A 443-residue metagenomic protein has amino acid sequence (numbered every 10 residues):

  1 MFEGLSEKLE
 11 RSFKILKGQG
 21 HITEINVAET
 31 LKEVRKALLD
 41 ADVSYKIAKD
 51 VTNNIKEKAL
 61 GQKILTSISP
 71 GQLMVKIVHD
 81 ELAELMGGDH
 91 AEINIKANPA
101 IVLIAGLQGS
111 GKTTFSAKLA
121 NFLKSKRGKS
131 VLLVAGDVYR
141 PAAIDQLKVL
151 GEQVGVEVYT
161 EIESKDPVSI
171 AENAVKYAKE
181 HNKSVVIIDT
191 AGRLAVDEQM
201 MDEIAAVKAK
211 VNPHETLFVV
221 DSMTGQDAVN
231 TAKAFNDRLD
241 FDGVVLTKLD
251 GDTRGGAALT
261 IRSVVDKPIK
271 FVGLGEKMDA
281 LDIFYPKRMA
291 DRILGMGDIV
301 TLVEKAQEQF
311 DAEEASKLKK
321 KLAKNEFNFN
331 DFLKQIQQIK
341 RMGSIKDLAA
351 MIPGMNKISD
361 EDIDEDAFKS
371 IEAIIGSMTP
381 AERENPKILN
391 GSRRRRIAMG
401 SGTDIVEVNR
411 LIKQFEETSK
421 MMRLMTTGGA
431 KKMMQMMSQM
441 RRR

Functional and structural regions predicted by a protein language model:
M1, I15-G18, A37, I47 (+15 more regions): Residue-level recognition of specific faces of alpha-helices
F2-Q19, R288-R443: Long amphipathic alpha-helical segments used for membrane anchoring, targeting, substrate engagement, or oligomerization
K8-G136, A143-S164, A171-T190: Primarily NTPase-proximal linker/entry elements flanking Walker-type ATP/GTP-binding cores
L16, D42-S44, V78, L107 (+9 more regions): Residue-level signature of catalytic and energy-coupling elements of molecular machines, predominantly ATP/GTP-dependent
Q19, N26, T66, E92-K96 (+15 more regions): Replace "in large, NTP-powered and nucleic-acid-processing enzymes" with "in large, NTP-powered factors and other
E29, E33, D50, N54 (+8 more regions): Amphipathic alpha-helical interaction segments
S110, Y139-P141, K165-P167, G192-V196 (+2 more regions): Short, small-residue-enriched loops and turns at beta-alpha junctions that line or gate enzyme active sites
A171-V175, K179, K183, A195 (+2 more regions): Conserved phosphate-handling catalytic cores of large alpha/beta enzymes
